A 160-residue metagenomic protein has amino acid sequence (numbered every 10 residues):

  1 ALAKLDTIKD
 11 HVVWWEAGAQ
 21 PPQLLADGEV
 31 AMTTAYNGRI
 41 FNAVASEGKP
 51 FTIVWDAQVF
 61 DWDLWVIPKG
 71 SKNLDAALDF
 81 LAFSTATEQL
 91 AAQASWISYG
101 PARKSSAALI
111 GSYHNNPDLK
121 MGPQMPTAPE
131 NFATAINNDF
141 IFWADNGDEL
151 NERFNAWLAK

Functional and structural regions predicted by a protein language model:
A1-T52: Ligand-binding pocket segment of bilobal, Venus flytrap-like solute-binding proteins
L2-D6, P22, A26, T34 (+5 more regions): Non-transmembrane alpha-helical segments in soluble domains of secreted/periplasmic/extracellular proteins
A3-T7, E47-S71, P117: Periplasmic-binding protein-like
I8-V12, E29, V44-E47, S84-E88 (+2 more regions): Sec/Tat-exported extracytoplasmic proteins
V13-A17, M32, D56-V59, P68-N73 (+2 more regions): Extracytoplasmic/periplasmic, Sec-exported soluble proteins
N37-F41, Q58-F60, K72, E88-Q89: Solvent-exposed loop/turn segments at secondary-structure junctions within structured extracellular/periplasmic domains
P68-T134: Mature extracytoplasmic/periplasmic domains
P129-K160: Conserved C-terminal helix/tail region of periplasmic/extracytoplasmic solute-binding proteins
